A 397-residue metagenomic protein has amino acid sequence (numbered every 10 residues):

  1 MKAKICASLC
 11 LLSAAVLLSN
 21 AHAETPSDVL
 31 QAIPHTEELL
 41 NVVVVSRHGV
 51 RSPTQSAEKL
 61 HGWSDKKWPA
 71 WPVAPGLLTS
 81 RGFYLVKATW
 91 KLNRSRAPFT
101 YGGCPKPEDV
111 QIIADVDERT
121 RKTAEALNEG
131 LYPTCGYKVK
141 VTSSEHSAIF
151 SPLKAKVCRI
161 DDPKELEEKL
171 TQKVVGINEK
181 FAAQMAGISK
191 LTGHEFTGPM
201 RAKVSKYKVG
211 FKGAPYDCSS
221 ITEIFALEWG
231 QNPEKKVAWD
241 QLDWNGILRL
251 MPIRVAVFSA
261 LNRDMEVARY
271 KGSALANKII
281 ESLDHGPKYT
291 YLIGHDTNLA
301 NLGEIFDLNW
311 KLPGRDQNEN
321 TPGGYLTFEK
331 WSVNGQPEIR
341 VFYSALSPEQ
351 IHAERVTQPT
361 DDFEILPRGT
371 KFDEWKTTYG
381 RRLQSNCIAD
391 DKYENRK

Functional and structural regions predicted by a protein language model:
M1-L9: Bacterial N-terminal signal peptides that target proteins for export
K2, A14-A15, D28: Detector for intrinsically disordered, low-structure N-terminal pre-sequences
S8-L17: Bacterial N-terminal signal peptides
L18-A23: Sec/Tat signal peptide C-region and signal peptidase I cleavage site
E24-Q111, D115-T290, G294-K397: Signature for phosphate-centric chemistry
